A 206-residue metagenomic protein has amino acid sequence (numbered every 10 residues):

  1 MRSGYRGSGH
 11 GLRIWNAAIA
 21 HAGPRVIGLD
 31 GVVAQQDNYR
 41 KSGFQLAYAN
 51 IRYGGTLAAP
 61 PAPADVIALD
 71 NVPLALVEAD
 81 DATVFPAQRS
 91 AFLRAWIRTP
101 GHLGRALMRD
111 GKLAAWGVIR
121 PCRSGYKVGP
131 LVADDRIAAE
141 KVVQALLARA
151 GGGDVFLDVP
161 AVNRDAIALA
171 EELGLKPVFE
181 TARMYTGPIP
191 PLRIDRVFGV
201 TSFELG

Functional and structural regions predicted by a protein language model:
R2-Y5, R13-V26, D37, L69-G206: Intrinsically disordered, low-complexity, positively biased terminal segments
H10-T56: Glycine/small-residue-rich loop that forms an oxyanion/phosphate-binding "nest" at active or ligand-binding sites
S42, A49, A59-P60, P191 (+1 more regions): Alpha-helix boundary/interfacial micro-motifs
G43-F44, A58, A82, A133: A generic structural signal for secondary-structure junctions that act as hinges or helix/strand caps at the edges
G43-L46, V66, G174: Active-site regions of enzymes building and remodeling cell-envelope glycoconjugates
G54-N71: Conserved N-terminal entry element of GNAT/NAT acetyltransferase domains
